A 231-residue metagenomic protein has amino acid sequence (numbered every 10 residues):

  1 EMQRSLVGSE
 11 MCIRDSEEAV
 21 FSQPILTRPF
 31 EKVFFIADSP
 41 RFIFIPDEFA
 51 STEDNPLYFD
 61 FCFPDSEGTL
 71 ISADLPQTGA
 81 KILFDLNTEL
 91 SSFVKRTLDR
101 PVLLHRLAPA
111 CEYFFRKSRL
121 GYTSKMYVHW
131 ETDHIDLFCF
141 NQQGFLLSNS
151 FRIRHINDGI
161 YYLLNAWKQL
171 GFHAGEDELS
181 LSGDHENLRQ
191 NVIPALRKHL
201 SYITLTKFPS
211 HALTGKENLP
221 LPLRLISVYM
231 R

Functional and structural regions predicted by a protein language model:
E1-G8, C12-I13: Single conserved hydrophobic/aromatic residue that forms the stacking wall/gate of nucleotide- or nucleobase-binding
E10, R14-V20, I160-L163: Well-ordered, non-membrane alpha-helical segments in soluble/globular domains
R14-R116, S210-L213: Active-site neighborhood for divalent-cation/phosphate handling
P29-E31, Y122-S124, G175-D177: Short coil/turn segments at beta-strand junctions that form active-site/ligand-binding loops
P40-F42, H134, E186-N187: Gly/Ser/Thr-rich loops at beta-strand to alpha-helix junctions that form or flank small-molecule/cofactor-binding
S72-Q77, K117-G121, T214-Y229: Short, surface-exposed amphipathic charged segments that create phosphate/polyanion-binding patches used for binding
D74-F172: Small-residue (GG/TT-enriched) beta-loop-alpha framework at ligand/catalytic clefts
L146-I226: Accessory, usually C-terminal, subdomains that scaffold auxiliary metal cofactors
